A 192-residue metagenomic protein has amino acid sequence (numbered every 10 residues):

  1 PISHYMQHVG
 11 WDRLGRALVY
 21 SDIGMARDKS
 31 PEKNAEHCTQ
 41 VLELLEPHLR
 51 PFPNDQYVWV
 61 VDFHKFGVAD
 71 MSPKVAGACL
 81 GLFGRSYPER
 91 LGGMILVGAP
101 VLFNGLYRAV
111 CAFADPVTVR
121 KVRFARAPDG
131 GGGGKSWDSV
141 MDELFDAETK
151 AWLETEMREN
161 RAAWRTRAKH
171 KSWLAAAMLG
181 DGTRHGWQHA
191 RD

Functional and structural regions predicted by a protein language model:
P1-D192: Basic, amphipathic alpha-helical/coil surface patches used to engage anionic, phosphate-bearing ligands and membranes
